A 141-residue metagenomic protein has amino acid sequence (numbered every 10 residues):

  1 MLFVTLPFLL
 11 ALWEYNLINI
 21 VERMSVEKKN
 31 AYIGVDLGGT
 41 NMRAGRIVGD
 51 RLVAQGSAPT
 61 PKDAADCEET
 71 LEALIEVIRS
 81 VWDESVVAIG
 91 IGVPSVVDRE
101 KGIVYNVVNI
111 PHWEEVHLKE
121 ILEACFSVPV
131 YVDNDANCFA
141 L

Functional and structural regions predicted by a protein language model:
E27-E69, V104: Short glycine-rich, Thr/Ser-proximal phosphate-binding strand/loop in the N-terminal lobe of ATP-dependent enzymes
D36, G90-P94: Short beta-strand segments
T40, P94-V97: Short glycine-rich anion-binding loops that position phosphate/pyrophosphate groups of nucleotides and phosphorylated
C67-L71, I75, V87-I89, D98-L141: Glycine-rich phosphate-binding loop and adjoining helix at the ATP-binding site of ATP-dependent phosphoryl-transfer
